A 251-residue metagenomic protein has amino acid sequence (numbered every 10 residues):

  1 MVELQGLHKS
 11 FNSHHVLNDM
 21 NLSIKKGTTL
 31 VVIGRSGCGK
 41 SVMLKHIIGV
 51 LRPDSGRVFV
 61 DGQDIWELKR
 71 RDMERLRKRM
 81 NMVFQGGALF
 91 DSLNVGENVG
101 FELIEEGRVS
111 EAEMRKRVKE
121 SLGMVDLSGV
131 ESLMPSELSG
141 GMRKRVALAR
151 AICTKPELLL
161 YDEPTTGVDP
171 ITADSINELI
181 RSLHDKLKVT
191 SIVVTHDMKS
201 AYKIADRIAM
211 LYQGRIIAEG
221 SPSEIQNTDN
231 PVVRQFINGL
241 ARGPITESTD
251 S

Functional and structural regions predicted by a protein language model:
I48: Helix-to-loop junction immediately C-terminal to a conserved catalytic motif
Q63-D64, E111-G129: Conserved ABC ATPase "signature" region
S92-F101: Short coil-to-helix segment of the ABC ATPase nucleotide-binding domain corresponding to the Q-loop/switch region
M134-L138, M142: Conserved ABC ATPase signature
C153-E157: A short, proline-enriched helix->beta-strand linker immediately N-terminal to the Walker B motif in ABC-type P-loop
L159-D162: Catalytic Walker B motif of ABC-type/P-loop ATPase nucleotide-binding domains
